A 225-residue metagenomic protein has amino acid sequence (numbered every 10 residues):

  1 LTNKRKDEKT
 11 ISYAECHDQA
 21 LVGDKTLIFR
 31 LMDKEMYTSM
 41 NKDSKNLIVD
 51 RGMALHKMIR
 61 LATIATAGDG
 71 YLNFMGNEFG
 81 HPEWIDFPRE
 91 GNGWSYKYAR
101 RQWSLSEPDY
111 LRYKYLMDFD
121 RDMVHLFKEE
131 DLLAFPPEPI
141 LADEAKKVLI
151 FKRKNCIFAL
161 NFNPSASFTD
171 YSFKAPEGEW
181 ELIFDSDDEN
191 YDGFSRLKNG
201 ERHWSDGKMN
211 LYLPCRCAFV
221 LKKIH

Functional and structural regions predicted by a protein language model:
L1-E90, Y96, K128, L132-E138 (+4 more regions): Conserved alpha/beta catalytic core and glycan-binding cleft of carbohydrate-active enzymes
E8, E15, M53-K57, K114-R121 (+1 more regions): A structural signal for well-ordered alpha-helical segments within the folded catalytic domains of diverse enzymes
K42-G52, S104-K114, S205-N210: Active-site rim elements
N92-L105, N199-E201: Short glycine/proline- and charge-enriched loop/turn segments that cap or connect secondary-structure elements
R101-I140: Aromatic- and carboxylate-lined catalytic core of secreted/periplasmic carbohydrate-active enzymes
C156, L197-H225: C-terminal beta-strand-rich structural cap/linker in extracellular carbohydrate-active enzymes
K174-N190: Solvent-exposed beta-hairpin/edge-strand motifs
E189-L197: Acidic Ser/Thr/Pro-rich low-complexity disordered segments that often serve as glycosylated linkers/stalks around
